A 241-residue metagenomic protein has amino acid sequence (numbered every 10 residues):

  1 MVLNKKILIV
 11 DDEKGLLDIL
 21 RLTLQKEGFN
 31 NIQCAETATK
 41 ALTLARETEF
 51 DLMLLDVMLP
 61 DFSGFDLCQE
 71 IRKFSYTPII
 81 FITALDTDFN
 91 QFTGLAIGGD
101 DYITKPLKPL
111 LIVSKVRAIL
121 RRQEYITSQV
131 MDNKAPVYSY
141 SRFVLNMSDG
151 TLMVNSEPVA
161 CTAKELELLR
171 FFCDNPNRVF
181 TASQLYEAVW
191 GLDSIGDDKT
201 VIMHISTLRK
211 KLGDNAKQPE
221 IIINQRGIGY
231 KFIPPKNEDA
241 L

Functional and structural regions predicted by a protein language model:
K5-K6, A118-V179, S183: Short, Lys/Arg-enriched segments at the junction into DNA-binding effector domains of transcriptional regulators
D11, D56, T83: Active-site residues of response regulator receiver
D18-K26: Charged docking surfaces used in two-component/phosphorelay signaling
F29-T37, L44: Short hydrophobic/Thr-rich beta-strand motif most characteristic of the beta2 strand and flanking loop of CheY-like
T37, S63-D66, N90: Acidic catalytic/metal-coordinating carboxylates
T48-L54, L59: Active-site beta3 strand of CheY-like receiver
Q69, K73, P78-S139: Basic, amphipathic DNA-recognition helix from helix-turn-helix-like DNA-binding domains
T151-A163, E167-I221, Q225-R226: Positively charged, aromatic-enriched patches within helix-turn-helix-type DNA-binding elements, predominantly
